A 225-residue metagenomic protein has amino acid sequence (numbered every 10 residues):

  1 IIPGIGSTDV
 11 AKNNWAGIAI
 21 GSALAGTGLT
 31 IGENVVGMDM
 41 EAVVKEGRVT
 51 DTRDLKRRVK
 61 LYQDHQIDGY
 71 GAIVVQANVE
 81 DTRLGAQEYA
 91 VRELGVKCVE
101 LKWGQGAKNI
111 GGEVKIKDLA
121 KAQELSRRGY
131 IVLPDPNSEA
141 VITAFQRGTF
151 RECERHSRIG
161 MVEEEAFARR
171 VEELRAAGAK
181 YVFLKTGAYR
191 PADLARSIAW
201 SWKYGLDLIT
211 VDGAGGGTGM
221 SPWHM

Functional and structural regions predicted by a protein language model:
I1-L125: N-terminal capping/small domains of soluble enzymes
N13, G85-Y89, F145, C153 (+1 more regions): Residue-level detector of functional hotspots within protein domains
G32-V49, W103-G106, I131-V132, N137 (+3 more regions): Glycine-rich, proline-tolerant flexible connector loops at the mouths of alpha/beta enzymes
D51, K115-D118, D135-S138, E164 (+1 more regions): Serine/threonine-rich low-complexity intrinsically disordered regions
R53-R58, P136-V141, V162-R169: Short low-complexity stretches enriched in small and charged residues
Y62, Y70, Y89, Y130 (+3 more regions): Sequence-level detector for tyrosine residue identity
G111-I116, Q123-L133, R196-V211: Carboxylate/His-rich catalytic cores and anion/metal-binding grooves
R147-M225: Glycine-rich phosphate/ribose-binding loops and adjacent secondary-structure elements that form binding surfaces
